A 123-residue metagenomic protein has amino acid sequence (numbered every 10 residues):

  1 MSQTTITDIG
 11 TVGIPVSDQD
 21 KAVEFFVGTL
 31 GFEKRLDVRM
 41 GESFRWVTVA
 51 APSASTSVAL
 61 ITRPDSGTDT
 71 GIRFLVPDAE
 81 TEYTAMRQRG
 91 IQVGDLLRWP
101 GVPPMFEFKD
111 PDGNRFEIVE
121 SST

Functional and structural regions predicted by a protein language model:
M1-T5, T11-I14, D37, R45 (+1 more regions): Vicinal oxygen chelate
I6-T7, G13-S55: Core segments of cupin and vicinal oxygen chelate
I9-T11, D69-G71: Eukaryotic phosphotyrosine signaling hubs
G13-P15, A50, R73-P77, V119: Short hydrophobic/aromatic beta-strand micro-patches that form the beta-sheet surface supporting nucleotide- or nucleic
Q19, P77-E80: Helix N-cap motif at beta-to-alpha junctions
F25, E80-A85: Short amphipathic alpha-helices within nucleic acid-binding modules
P52-T56, D65-T68, A79-T81: Short, charged/polar surface micro-motifs in flexible loops or helix N-caps
S53-V58, G113-R115: Short, charged/polar, Gly/Pro-enriched secondary-structure boundary elements
